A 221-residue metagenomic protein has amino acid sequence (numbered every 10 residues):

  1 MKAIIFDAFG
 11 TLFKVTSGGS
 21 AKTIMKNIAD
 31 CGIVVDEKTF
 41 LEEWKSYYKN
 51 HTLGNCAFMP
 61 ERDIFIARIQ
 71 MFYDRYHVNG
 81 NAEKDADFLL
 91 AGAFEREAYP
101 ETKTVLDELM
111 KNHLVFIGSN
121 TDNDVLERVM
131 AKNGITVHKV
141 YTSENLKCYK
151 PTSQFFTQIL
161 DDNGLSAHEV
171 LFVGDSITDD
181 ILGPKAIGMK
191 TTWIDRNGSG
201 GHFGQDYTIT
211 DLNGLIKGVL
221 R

Functional and structural regions predicted by a protein language model:
M1-I4, K14, G80, K103 (+2 more regions): Asp-based, Mg2+/Mn2+-dependent phosphohydrolase catalytic module
K2-P100: N-terminal helical cap/lid subdomain that shapes the substrate entry/recognition surface in HAD-like hydrolases
K111-N112: Structured helix-beta-strand junction loops
